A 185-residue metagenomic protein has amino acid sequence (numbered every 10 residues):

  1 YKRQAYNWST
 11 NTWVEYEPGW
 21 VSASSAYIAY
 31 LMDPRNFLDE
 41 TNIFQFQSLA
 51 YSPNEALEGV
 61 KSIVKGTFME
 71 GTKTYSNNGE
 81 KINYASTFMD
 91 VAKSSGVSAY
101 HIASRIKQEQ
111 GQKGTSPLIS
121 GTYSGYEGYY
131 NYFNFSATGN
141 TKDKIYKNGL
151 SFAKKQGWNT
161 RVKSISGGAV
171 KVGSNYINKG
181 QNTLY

Functional and structural regions predicted by a protein language model:
K2-S95, I177-Y185: Cell-wall glycan-active module
F68-N78, Y129-N159: Substrate-binding clefts and substrate-entry loops adjacent to catalytic sites of polymer-processing enzymes acting on
N77-A85, S95, A99, G125-G128 (+1 more regions): Solvent-exposed, acidic/flexible segments
F88-G114: Short, functionally critical alpha-helical segments immediately adjacent to catalytic or ligand/cofactor-binding
H101-K107, N131-N134, S164: Structural recognition of the beta-strand scaffold that forms the well-ordered cores of secreted hydrolase catalytic
I106-Q110, A137-G139, A169: Short, flexible loop/turn elements at secondary-structure junctions
T115-Y123: Short, solvent-exposed loop/turn and secondary-structure capping segments
K142-K147, G167-Y185: Substrate-binding/catalytic groove segments of enzymes that remodel or degrade extracellular structural polymers
